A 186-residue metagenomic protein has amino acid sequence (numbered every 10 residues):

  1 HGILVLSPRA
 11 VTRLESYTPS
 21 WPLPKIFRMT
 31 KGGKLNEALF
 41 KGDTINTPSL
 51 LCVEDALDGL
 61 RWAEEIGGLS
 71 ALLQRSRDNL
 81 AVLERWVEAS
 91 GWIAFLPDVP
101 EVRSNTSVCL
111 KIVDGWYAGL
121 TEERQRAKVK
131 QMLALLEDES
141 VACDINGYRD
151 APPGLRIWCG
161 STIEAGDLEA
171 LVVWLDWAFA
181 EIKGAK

Functional and structural regions predicted by a protein language model:
H1-W86, V99: Active-site C-terminal subdomain of aminotransferase-like
T18, S90, L175-A178: Alpha-helix boundary/capping residues
K41-T44, L83, V102, V113 (+2 more regions): Alpha-helix boundary/capping detector
R61, E169-D176, A180: Amphipathic, non-transmembrane alpha-helical secondary structure
I66-G68, S90-L96, K183-K186: Surface-exposed helix-capping loop/turn segments at secondary-structure junctions
E88, W92-G166, A170: Conserved C-terminal alpha-helix-loop-beta "cap" of PLP-dependent enzymes that closes/shapes the active-site mouth
L136-C143, L175-K183: A common structural junction motif
